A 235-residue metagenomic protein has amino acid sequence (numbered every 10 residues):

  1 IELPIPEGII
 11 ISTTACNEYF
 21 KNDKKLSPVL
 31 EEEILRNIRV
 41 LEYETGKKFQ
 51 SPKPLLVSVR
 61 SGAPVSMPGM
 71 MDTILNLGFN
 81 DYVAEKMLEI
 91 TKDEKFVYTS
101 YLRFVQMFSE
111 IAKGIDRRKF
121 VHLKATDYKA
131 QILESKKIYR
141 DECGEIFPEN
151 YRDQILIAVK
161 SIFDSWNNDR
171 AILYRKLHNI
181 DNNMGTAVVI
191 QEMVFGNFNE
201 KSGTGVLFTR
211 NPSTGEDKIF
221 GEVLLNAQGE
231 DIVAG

Functional and structural regions predicted by a protein language model:
I1-G235: Nucleotide/phosphate-binding sheet-loop regions of phosphoryl- and nucleotidyl-transfer enzymes
